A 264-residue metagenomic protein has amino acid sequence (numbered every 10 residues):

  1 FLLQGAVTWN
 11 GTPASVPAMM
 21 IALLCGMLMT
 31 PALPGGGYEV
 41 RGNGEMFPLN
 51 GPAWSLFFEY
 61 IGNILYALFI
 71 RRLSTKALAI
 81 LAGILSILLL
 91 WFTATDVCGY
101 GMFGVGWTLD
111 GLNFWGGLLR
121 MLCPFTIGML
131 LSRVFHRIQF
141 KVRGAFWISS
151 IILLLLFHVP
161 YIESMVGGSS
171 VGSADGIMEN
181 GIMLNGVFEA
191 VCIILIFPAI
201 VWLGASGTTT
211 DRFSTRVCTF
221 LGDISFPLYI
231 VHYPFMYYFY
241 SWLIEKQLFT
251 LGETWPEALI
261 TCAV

Functional and structural regions predicted by a protein language model:
F1-L28, Y60-N63, G116, R120 (+3 more regions): Transmembrane alpha-helical segments and their boundary/interface "anchor" motifs in multi-pass integral membrane
F1-Y60, L88-G111, I177, C192-A205: Membrane-interface helix-loop-helix regions
G35-G42, F69-L73, G104-T261: Alpha-helical transmembrane segments in multi-pass integral membrane proteins
P48, Y60, I64, R212-R216 (+1 more regions): Short, conserved clusters of charged catalytic residues that mark active-site and nucleotide-handling motifs
E59, R71-L78: Secondary-structure boundary elements
N63, A77, W202: Glycine-centered loop/turn positions within well-structured domains that cap or flank conserved ligand/cofactor-binding
A77-D96, W147-L155: Small-polar-interrupted transmembrane alpha-helices in polytopic inner-membrane proteins
